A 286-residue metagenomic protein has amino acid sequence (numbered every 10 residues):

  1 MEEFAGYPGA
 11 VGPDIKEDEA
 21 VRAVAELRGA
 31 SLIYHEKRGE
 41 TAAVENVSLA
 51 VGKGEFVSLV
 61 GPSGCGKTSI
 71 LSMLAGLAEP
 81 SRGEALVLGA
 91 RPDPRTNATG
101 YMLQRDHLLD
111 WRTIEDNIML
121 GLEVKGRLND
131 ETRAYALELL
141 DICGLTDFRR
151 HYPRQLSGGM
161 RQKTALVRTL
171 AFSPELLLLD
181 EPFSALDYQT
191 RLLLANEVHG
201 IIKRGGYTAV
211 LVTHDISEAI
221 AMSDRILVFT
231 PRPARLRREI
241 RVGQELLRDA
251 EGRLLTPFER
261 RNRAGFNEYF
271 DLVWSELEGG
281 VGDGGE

Functional and structural regions predicted by a protein language model:
V60-P62: The feature captures the beta-strand-to-loop junction immediately N-terminal to the Walker
A75: Helix-to-loop junction immediately C-terminal to a conserved catalytic motif
G83-R95, Y135, Q244: Conserved ABC transporter NBD signature motif
E115-E123, R133, R241: Short helical segment in ABC ATPase nucleotide-binding domains corresponding to the A-loop/adjacent helical element
M119, D130-F148, G200: Conserved ABC ATPase "signature" region
H151-R154, F172: Conserved signature/switch motifs of ABC ATPase nucleotide-binding domains
L177-D180: Catalytic Walker B motif of ABC-type/P-loop ATPase nucleotide-binding domains
